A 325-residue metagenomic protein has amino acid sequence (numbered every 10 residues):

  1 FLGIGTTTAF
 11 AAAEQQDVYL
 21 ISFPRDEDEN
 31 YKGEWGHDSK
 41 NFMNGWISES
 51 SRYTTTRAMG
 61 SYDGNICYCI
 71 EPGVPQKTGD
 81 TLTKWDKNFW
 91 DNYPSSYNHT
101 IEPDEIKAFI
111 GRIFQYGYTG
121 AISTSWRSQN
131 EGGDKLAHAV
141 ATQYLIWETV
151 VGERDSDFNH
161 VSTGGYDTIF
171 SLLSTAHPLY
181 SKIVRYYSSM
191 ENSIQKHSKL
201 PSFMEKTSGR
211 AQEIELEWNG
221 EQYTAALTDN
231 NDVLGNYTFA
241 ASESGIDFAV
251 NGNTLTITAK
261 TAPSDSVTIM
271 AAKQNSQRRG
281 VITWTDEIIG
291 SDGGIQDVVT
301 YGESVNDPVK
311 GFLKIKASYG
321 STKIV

Functional and structural regions predicted by a protein language model:
F1-A9: C-terminal segment of classical bacterial N-terminal signal peptides
T8-A11, I21, G293-V325: Intrinsically disordered, low-complexity repeat and linker tracts
A12-K196: Short, surface-exposed polybasic-aromatic patches that bind anionic ligands, especially phosphate groups
Y187-S208, Y319-T322: Proline/serine/threonine-rich low-complexity linkers at boundaries of modular beta-sandwich domains
E205-G235: Solvent-exposed, low-complexity, repeat-rich "mucin-like" stalks and linkers
Y223-A225, D232-N253: Low-complexity "stalk/linker" and mucin-like segments enriched in Ser/Thr/Pro/Ala/Gly
N253-S266: Extracellular/luminal low-complexity segments enriched in Ser/Thr/Pro
P263-V299: Short, aromatic- and glycine-rich surface loops/edge beta-strands on solvent-exposed regions
